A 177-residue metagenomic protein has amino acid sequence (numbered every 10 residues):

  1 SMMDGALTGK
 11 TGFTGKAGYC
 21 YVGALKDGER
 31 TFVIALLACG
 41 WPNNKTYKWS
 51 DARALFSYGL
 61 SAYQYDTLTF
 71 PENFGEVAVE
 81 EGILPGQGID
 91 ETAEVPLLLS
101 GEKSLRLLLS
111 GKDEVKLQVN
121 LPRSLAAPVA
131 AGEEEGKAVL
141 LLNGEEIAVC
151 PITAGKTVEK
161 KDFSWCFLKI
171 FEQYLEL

Functional and structural regions predicted by a protein language model:
S1-L177: Domain-terminus/edge residues, biased toward the C-terminal soluble/receptor-binding domains of extracytoplasmic
